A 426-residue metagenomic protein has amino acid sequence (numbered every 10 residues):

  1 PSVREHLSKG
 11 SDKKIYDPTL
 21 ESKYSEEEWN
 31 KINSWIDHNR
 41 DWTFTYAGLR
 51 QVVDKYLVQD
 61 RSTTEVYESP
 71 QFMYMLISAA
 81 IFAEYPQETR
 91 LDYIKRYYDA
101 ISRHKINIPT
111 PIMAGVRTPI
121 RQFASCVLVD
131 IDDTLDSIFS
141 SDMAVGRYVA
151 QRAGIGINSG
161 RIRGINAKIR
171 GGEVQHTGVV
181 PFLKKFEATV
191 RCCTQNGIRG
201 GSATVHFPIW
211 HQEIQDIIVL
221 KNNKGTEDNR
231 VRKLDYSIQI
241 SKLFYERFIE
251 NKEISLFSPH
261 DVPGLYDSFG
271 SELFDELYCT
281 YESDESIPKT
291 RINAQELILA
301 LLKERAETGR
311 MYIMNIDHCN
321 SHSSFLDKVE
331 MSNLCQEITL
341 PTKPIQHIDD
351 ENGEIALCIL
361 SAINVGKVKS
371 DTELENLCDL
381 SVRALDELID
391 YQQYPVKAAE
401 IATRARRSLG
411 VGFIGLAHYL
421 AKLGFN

Functional and structural regions predicted by a protein language model:
P1-N426: Extended catalytic cores of very large enzyme megasubunits
